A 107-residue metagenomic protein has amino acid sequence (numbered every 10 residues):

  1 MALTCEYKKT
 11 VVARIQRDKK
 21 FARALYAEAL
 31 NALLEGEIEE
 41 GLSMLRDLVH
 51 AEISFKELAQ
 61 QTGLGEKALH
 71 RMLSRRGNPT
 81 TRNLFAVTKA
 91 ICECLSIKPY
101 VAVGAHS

Functional and structural regions predicted by a protein language model:
M1-M44: N-terminal flexible/basic segments that precede or flank functional cores
K9, I97-S107: Short, charged recognition helix plus adjacent turn of helix-turn-helix-like nucleic-acid-binding domains
H50-R71: Short alpha-helical DNA-recognition segment
S54, T80-N83: Residues that mark the N-terminal boundary/hinge immediately upstream of a DNA-recognition element
G65-A68, R76, T80: Short coil turns linking two alpha-helices in DNA-binding domains
S74-R75, C92: Residue-level detection of the helix-turn-helix DNA-binding "recognition helix"
R82-K98: DNA major-groove recognition helix of helix-turn-helix/homeodomain DNA-binding modules
